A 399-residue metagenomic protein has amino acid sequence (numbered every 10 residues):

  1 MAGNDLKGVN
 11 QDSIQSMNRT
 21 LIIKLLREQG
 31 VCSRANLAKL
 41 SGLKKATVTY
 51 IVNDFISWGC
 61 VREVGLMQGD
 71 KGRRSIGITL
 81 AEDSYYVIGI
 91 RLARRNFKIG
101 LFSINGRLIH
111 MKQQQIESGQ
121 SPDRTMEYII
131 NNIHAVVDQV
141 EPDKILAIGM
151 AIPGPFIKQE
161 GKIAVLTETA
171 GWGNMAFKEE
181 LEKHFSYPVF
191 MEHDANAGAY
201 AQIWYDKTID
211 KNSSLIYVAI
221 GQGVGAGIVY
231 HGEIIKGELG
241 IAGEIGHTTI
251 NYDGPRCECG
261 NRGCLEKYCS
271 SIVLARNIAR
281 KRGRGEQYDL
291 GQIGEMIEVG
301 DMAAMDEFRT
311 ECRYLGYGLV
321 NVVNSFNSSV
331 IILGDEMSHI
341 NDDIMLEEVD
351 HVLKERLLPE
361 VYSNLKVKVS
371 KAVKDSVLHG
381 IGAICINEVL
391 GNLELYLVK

Functional and structural regions predicted by a protein language model:
M1-L66, D70-K144, R256, N261 (+1 more regions): ATP-binding/phosphotransfer module of carbohydrate and carboxylate kinases, centering on a glycine-rich
E28-Q29, N105, T169, Y205 (+1 more regions): Short helix-capping/turn signature of helix-turn-helix
G69, G154-K158, N196-A199, G225-A226 (+3 more regions): Short, active-site-adjacent cap segments at secondary-structure transitions
V87-R91, I145-G149, L215-A219, G225-G227: Short glycine-aspartate micro-motif
S103, K158, V229: Short, acidic, Ser/Thr-enriched surface-loop or helix-capping motifs
L108, K112-S214, D342-E355: Glycine-rich phosphate-binding loop and adjoining helix at the ATP-binding site of ATP-dependent phosphoryl-transfer
M111-Q113, S121-T125, G173, F177 (+2 more regions): Glycine/GP-enriched mid-protein hinge/lid loop-to-helix segment characteristic of carbohydrate kinases
